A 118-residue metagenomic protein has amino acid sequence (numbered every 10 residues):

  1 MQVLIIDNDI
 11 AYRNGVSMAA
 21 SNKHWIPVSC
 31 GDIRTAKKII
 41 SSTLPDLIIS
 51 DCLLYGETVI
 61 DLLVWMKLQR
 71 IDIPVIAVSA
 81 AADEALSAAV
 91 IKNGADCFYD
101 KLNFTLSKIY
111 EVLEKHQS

Functional and structural regions predicted by a protein language model:
I10-V28: Two-component/phosphorelay signaling modules centered on CheY-like receiver
D32, T58-D61: Acidic catalytic/metal-coordinating carboxylates
T43-I49, L54: Active-site beta3 strand of CheY-like receiver
L54-Y55, D83: The feature encodes the CheY-like receiver
I60-I71: Short amphipathic alpha-helix used as the core "switch/output" element in two-component signaling
D61, A82-Y99, N103, S107-Y110: Alpha4 helix (beta4-alpha4-beta5 surface) of REC/receiver domains from two-component response regulators
K108-S118: Receiver (REC) domain switch/output surface
